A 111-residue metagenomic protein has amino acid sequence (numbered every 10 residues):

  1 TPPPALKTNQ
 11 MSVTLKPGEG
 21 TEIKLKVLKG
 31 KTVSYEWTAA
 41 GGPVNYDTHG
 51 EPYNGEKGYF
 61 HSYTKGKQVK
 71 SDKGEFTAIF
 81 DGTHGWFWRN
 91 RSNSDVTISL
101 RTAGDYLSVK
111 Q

Functional and structural regions predicted by a protein language model:
T1-Q111: Acidic, Ser/Thr/Pro
